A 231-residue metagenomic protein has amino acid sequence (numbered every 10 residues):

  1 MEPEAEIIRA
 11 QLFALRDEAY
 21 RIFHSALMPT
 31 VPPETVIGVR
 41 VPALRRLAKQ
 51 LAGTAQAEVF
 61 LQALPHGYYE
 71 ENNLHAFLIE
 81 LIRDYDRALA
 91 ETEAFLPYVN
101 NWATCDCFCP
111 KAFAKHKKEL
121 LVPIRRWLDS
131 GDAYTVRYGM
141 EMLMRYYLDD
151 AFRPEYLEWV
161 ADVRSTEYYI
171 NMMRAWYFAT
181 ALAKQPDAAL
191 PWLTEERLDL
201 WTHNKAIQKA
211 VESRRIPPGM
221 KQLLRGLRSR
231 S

Functional and structural regions predicted by a protein language model:
M1-S231: Alpha-helical scaffold domains
